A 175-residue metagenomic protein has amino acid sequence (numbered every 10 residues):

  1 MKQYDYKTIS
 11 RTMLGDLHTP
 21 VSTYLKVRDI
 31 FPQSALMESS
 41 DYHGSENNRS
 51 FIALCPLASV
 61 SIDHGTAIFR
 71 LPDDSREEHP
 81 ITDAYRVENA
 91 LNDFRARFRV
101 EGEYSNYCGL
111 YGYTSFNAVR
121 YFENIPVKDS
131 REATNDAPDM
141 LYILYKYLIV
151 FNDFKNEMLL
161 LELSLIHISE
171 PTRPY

Functional and structural regions predicted by a protein language model:
M1-S61: An N-terminal JmjN-like helical accessory module and its immediate linker preceding a catalytic domain
S39-D41, S115-R120, L144-Y147, F151-D153 (+1 more regions): Short, structured patches in soluble enzyme cores that scaffold and shape functional sites
C55-P56, S61-T66, L71-D74, V150-N156: Short acidic-glycine loop/turn motifs at beta-strand connectors
S59-V60, R131-F154: Structural signature of FAD isoalloxazine-binding scaffolds in flavoprotein oxidoreductases
F69-E77, L161-L165: Secondary-structure transition/turn motif
A84-E101, N124-D136: Short acidic (Asp/Glu) patches
Y104-E132: Extended, Lys/Arg-enriched charged tracts that mediate electrostatic binding to polyanionic substrates
I166-Y175: Single conserved hydrophobic/aromatic residue that forms the stacking wall/gate of nucleotide- or nucleobase-binding
